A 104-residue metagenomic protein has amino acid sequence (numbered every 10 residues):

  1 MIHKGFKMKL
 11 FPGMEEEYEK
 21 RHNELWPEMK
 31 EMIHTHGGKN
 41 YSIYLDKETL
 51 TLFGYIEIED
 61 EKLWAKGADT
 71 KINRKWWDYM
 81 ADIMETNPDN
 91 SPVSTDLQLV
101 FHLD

Functional and structural regions predicted by a protein language model:
M1-H3, T49: A general secondary-structure signal for short beta-strands and their flanking turns/coil in non-transmembrane regions
K4-K9: Active-site-flanking beta-strand signature of metal-NTP-handling nucleotidyl enzymes and homologous cyclase-like
F11-M14, E61: A short, flexible beta-alpha/helix-coil linker loop
M14-K39: Short amphipathic alpha-helical segments
K30-F53, E57-E59: Short, glycine- and small/hydrophobic-rich beta-strand elements in well-ordered beta-sheets
M32, H36, I58-T95: An amphipathic, aromatic/His-enriched active-site/gating alpha helix that lines ligand/cofactor pockets
H102-D104: A hydrophobic membrane-anchoring alpha-helix module
